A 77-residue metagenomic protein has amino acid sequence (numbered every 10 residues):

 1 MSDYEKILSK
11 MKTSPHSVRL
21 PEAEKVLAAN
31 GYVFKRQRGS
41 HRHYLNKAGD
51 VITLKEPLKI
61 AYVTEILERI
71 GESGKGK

Functional and structural regions predicted by a protein language model:
S2-R36, G49-K77: Basic nucleic-acid-binding interfaces
Y44-A48: Active-site beta-strand termini and strand-to-loop segments that position acidic
